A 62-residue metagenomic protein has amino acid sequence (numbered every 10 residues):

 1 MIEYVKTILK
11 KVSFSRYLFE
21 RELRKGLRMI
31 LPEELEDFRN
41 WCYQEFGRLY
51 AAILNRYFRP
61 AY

Functional and structural regions predicted by a protein language model:
M1-K25: N-terminal acidic leader/helix
E3, R59-Y62: Short hydrophobic/aromatic patches at helix-to-coil boundaries
I30-P60: Short, charge-rich amphipathic interface segments used for partner binding and complex assembly
